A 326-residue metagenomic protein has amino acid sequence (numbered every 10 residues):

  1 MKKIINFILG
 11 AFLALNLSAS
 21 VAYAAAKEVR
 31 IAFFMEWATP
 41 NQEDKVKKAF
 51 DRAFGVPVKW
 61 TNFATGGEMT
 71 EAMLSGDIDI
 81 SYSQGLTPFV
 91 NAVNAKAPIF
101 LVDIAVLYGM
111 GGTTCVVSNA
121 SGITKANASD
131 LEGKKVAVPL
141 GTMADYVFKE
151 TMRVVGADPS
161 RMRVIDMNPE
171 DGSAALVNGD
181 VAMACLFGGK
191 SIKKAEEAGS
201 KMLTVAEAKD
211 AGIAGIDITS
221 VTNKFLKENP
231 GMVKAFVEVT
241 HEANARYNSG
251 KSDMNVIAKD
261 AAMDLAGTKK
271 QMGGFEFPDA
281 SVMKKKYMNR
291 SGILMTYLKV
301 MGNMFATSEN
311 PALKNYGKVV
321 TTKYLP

Functional and structural regions predicted by a protein language model:
M1-L9: Bacterial N-terminal signal peptides that target proteins for export
I8-S18: Bacterial N-terminal signal peptides
S18-A25: Sec/Tat signal peptide C-region and signal peptidase I cleavage site
A25-V155, R163-D166, A182, L186-G189 (+1 more regions): Short, glycine-/small- and polar/acidic-enriched structural segments that line small-molecule recognition paths
V106-V117, S200-F225, D279, V320-P326: Periplasmic-binding protein-like
I165, D171-D260: Pocket-lining segment of extracytoplasmic ligand-binding domains
K227-S308: Secondary-structure end/capping motifs
L298-P326: Conserved C-terminal helix/tail region of periplasmic/extracytoplasmic solute-binding proteins
